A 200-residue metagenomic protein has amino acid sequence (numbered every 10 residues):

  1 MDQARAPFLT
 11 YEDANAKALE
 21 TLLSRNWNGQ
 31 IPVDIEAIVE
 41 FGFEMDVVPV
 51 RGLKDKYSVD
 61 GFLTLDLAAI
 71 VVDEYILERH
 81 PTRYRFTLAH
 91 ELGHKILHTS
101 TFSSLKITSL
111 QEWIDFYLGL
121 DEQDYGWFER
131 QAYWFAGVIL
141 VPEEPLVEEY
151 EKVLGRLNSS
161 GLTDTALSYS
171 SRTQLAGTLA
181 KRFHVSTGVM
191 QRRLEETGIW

Functional and structural regions predicted by a protein language model:
M1-W200: Active-site hotspot residues in diverse enzymes, especially metal/ion-binding acidic/histidine motifs
